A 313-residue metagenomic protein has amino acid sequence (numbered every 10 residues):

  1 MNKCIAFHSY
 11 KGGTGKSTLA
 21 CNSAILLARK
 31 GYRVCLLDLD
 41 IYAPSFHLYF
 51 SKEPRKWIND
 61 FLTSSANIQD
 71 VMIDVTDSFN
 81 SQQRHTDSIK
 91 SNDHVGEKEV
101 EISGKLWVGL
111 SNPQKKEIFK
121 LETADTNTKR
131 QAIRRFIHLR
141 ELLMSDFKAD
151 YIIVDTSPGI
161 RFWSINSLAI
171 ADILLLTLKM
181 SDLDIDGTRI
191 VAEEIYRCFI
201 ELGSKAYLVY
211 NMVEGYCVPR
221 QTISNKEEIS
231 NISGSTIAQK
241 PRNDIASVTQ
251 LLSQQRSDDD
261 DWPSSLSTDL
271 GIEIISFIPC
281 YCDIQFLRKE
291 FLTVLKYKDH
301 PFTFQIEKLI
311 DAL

Functional and structural regions predicted by a protein language model:
N2-Y42: Walker A/P-loop phosphate-binding motif and the immediately C-terminal alpha-helix
I5, L37, W107-G109, I173-L175 (+2 more regions): Hydrophobic/aromatic beta-strand patches that form the interior of the parallel beta-sheet core in alpha/beta enzyme
S17-N22, I185, R189, T303: Short amphipathic alpha-helical segment that frequently serves as the phosphate-/nucleotide-binding helix
R29, R134-I275: Conserved catalytic-core segment of NTP-binding enzymes
L39-Y42, P113, P158, K179-M180 (+2 more regions): Short, ordered loop/turn segments at secondary-structure junctions
I41-M144, Q285-L292: P-loop/Walker-type NTP enzyme "switch/lid" segment
K52-K56, E194-I195, S224-E227, T293-L295: Short, hinge-like loop/turn segments at secondary-structure boundaries
D259-D260, I275, C280-A312: Conserved GTP-binding G-domain of TRAFAC-class P-loop NTPases and closely related GTPase folds
